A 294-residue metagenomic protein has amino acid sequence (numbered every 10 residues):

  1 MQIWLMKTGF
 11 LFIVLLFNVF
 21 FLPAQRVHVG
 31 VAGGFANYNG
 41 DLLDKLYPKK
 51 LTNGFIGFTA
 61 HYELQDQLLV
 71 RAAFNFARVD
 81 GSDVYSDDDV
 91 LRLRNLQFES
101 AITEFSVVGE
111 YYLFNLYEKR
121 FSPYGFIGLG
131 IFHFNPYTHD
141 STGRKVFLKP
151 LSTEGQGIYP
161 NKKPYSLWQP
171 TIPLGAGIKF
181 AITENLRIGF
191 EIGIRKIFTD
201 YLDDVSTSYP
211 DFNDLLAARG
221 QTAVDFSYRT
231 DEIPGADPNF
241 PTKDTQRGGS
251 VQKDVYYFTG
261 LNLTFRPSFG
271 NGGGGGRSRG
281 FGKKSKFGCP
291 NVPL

Functional and structural regions predicted by a protein language model:
L22-R26, Q67, N115-S122, H139 (+2 more regions): Short loop/turn motifs that connect adjacent beta-strands in outer-membrane beta-barrel proteins
A24-E63, P136, D254-G260, T264-N271 (+1 more regions): Short glycine/proline- and aromatic-enriched beta-strand/turn motifs that initiate or cap beta-hairpins
V31-G33, F58-Y62, V107-Y111, I127-I131 (+3 more regions): Residues on the lipid-exposed face of transmembrane beta-strands in outer-membrane beta-barrel proteins
Y38-D44, D80-Y85, H133-H139, R187 (+2 more regions): Outer-membrane beta-barrel proteins
N39-Y47, V90-F98, I158-P164, Q246-G249: Extracellular loop and loop/strand-boundary signature of outer-membrane beta-barrel proteins
K50-G54, A101-F105, F121, W168-I172 (+1 more regions): Residues that define the transmembrane beta-barrel architecture of outer-membrane proteins
L68-P150: Gram-negative (and chloroplast) outer-membrane scaffold detector with strong preference for beta-barrel transmembrane
F132-D254: Outer-membrane beta-barrel transmembrane domain signature
